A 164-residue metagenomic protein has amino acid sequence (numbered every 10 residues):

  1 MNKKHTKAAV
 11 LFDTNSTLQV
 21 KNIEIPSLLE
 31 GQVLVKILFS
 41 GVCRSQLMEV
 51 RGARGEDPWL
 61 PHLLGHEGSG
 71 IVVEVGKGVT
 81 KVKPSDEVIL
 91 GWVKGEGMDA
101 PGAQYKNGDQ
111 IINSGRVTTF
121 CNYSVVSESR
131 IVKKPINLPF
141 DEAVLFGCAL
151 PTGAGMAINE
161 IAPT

Functional and structural regions predicted by a protein language model:
N2-A9: Short structural boundary motif marking the start of a folded domain
A8, I23, Q46, G70-V72 (+3 more regions): Buried hydrophobic positions in well-ordered alpha/beta secondary-structure cores of metabolic enzymes
V10-T17: Extracellular beta-rich ligand/substrate-recognition surface
T17-V20, E56, T118: Residues that act as N-cap/strand-start positions at coil-to-secondary-structure junctions
E24-S40, A53-G97, K133-L138: Glycine-rich beta-strand-centered segment in the early N-terminal region that forms part of a ligand/cofactor-binding
R44-R51: Cytochrome P450 core scaffold surrounding the K-helix E-X-X-R motif and the conserved "meander" helix-loop region
K94-T164: NAD(P)H dinucleotide-binding glycine-rich loop of Rossmann-like/cofactor-binding domains, especially the beta1-alpha1
